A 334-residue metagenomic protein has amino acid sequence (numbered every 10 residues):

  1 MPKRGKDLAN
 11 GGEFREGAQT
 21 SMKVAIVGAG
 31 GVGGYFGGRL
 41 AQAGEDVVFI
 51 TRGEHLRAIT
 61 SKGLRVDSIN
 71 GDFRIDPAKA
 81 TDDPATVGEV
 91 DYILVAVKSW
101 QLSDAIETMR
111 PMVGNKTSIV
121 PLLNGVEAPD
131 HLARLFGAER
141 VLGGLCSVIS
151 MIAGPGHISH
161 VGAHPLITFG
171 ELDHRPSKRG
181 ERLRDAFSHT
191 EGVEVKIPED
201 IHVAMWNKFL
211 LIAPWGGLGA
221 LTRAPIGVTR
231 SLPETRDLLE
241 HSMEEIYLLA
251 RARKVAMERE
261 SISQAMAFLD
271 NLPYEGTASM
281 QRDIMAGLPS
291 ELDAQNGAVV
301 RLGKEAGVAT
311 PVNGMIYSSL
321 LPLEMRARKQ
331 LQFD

Functional and structural regions predicted by a protein language model:
D7-N10: Intrinsic-disorder-associated, low-complexity terminal segments enriched in Asp/Asn/His/Tyr and depleted of Lys/Arg
E13, G17-D72: NAD(P)+-binding Rossmann beta1-loop-alpha1 motif at the extreme N-terminus of oxidoreductases
G38, Q42, E107-P111, R134 (+3 more regions): Short, well-ordered alpha-helices that flank and scaffold nucleotide-derived cofactor binding pockets
F49, A80-T81, F169: Generic preference for hydrophobic
A58, P111-M112, L135-R140, G144 (+1 more regions): Internal alpha-helical scaffold of NAD(P)-dependent oxidoreductase catalytic cores
F73-H157: Rossmann-like NAD(P)(H) cofactor-binding subdomain of soluble oxidoreductases
L238-D334: NAD(P)-dependent Rossmann-like dehydrogenase/reductase catalytic/cofactor-binding core
